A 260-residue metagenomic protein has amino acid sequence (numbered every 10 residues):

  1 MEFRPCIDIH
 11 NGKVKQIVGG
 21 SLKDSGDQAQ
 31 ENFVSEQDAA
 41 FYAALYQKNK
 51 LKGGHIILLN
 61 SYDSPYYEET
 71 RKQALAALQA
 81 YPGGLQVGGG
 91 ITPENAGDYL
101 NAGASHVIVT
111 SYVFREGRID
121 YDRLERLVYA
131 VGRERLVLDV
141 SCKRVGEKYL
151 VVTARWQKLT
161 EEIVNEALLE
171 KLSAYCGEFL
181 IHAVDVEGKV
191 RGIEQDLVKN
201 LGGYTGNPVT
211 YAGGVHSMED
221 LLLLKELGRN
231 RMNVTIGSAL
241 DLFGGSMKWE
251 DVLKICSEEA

Functional and structural regions predicted by a protein language model:
E2-C6, K52-G53, G84-Q86, S105-I108 (+4 more regions): Structural preference for beta-strand elements that scaffold enzyme active sites
D8, Y46, G54, Y99 (+5 more regions): Conserved, mostly hydrophobic/aromatic
H10-N11, Q16-S25, L100-V186: Conserved anion-binding
V14, G19-Y67: N-terminal beta-alpha supersecondary unit
G53-K72, S111-G117, I181-V190: Glycine-rich, proline-tolerant flexible connector loops at the mouths of alpha/beta enzymes
Y67-A74, D120-E125, E161-E166, R191-K199 (+1 more regions): Charged helix-capping and loop-helix junction motifs
Q73-V87, I91-H106, D196-V234: Catalytic cores of alpha/beta
I119-A130, L221-A260: C-terminal helical cap(s) of enzyme catalytic domains, especially alpha/beta-barrels
